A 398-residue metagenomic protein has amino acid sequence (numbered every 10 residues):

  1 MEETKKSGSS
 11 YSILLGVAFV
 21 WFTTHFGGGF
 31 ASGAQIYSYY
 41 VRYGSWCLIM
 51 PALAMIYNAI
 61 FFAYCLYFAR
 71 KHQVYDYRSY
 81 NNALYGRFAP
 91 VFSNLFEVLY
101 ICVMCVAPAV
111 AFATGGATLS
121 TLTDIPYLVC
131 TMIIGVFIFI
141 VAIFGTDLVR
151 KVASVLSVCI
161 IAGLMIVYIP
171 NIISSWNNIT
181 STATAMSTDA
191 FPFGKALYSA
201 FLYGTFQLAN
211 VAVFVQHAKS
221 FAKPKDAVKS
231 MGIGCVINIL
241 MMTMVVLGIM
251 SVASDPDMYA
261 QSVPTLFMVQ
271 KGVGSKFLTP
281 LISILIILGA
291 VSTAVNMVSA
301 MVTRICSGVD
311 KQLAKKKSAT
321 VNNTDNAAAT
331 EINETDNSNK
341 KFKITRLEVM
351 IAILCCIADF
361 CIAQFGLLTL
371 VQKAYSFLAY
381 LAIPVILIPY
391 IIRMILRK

Functional and structural regions predicted by a protein language model:
S9-L14, Y39-L66, I233-T243, Q372-L387: Extracellular loop-to-transmembrane helix junctions
S10-A31, M50, Y100-M104, P170-W176 (+2 more regions): Hydrophobic, membrane-embedded alpha-helices of multi-pass small-molecule transporters
L14-F22, I49-I56, N94-C105, T121-G145 (+8 more regions): Transmembrane alpha-helical segments of multi-pass small-molecule transport proteins
W21, A52-S79, G248, V252: Juxtamembrane transmembrane-helix boundary signature
G28, I101, I138, A142 (+4 more regions): Hydrophobic alpha-helical segments and their helix-loop junctions in multi-pass secondary transporters
Y64-L84, P90-T123, S283-D310, G366-Q372 (+2 more regions): Hydrophobic transmembrane alpha-helices that form the core helical bundles of multi-pass secondary transporters
F68, V110-L122, G135-L156, S220-K223 (+1 more regions): Membrane-water interface regions at transmembrane-helix termini and the short interhelical loops of multi-pass membrane
V252-K276: Membrane-interface interhelical connector segments
